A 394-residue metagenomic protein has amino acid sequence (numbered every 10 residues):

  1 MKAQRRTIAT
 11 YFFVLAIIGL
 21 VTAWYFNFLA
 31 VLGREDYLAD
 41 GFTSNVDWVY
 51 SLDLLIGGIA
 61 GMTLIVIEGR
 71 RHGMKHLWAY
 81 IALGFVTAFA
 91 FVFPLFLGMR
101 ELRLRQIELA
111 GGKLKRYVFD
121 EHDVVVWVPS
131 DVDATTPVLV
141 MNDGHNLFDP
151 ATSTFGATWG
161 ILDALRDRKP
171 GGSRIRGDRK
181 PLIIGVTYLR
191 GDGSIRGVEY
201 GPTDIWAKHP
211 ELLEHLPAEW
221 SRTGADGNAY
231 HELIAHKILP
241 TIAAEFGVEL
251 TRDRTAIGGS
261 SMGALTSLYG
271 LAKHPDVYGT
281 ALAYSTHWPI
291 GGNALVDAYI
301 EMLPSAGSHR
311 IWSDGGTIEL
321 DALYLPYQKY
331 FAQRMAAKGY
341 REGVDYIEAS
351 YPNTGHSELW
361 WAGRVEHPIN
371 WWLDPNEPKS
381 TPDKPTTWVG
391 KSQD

Functional and structural regions predicted by a protein language model:
M1-F12: N-terminal membrane topogenic signal
I17-L32: Alpha-helical transmembrane segments of multi-pass membrane proteins
V31-G41: Membrane-interface helix termini and inter-helical loops of multi-pass transporters
F42-I59: Interfacial helix-start motif at the membrane-water boundary
G58-G69, V92-E101: Membrane-cytosol interface at the C-terminal ends of transmembrane alpha helices in small multi-pass membrane proteins
L64-Y80: Membrane-helix boundary connector in multi-pass membrane proteins
Y80-G98: Hydrophobic, aromatic-rich membrane-embedded alpha-helical segments
Q106-D394: Non-catalytic cap/lid and distal C-terminal segments of serine-dependent acyl enzymes
